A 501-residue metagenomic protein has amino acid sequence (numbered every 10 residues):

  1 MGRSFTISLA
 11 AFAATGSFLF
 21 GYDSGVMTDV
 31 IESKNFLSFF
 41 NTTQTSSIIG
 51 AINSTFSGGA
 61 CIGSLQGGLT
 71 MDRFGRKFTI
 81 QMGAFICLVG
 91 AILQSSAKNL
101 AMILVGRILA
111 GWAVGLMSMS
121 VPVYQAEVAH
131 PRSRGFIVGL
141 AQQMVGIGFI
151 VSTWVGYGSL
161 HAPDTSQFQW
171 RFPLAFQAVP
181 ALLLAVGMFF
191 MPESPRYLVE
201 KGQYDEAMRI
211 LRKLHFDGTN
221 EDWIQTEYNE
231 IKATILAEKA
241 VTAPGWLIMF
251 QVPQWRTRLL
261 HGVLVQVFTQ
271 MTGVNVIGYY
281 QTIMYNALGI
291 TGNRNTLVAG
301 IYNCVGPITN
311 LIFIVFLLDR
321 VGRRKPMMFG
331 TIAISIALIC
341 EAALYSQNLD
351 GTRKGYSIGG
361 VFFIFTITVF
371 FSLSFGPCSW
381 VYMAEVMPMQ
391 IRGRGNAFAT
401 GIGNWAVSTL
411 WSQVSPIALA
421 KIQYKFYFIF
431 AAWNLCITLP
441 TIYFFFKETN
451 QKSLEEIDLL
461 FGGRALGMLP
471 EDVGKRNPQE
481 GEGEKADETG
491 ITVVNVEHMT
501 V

Functional and structural regions predicted by a protein language model:
M1-F216, W223, N229, A233-V501: Alpha-helical transmembrane bundle of multi-pass membrane proteins
